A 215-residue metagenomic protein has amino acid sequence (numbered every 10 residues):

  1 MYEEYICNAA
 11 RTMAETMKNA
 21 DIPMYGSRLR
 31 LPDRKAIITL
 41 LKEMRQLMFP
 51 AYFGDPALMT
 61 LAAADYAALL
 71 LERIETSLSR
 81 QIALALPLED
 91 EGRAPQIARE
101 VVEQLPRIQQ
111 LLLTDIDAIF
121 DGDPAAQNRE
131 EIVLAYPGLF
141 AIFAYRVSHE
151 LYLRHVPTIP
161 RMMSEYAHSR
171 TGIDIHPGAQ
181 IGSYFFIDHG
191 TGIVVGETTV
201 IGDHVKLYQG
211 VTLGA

Functional and structural regions predicted by a protein language model:
M1-M162: Terminal amphipathic alpha-helical/low-complexity segments used for targeting or macromolecular assembly
S148-A215: Flexible, glycine/small-residue-enriched loop-and-beta-strand segment within the central core of proteins
